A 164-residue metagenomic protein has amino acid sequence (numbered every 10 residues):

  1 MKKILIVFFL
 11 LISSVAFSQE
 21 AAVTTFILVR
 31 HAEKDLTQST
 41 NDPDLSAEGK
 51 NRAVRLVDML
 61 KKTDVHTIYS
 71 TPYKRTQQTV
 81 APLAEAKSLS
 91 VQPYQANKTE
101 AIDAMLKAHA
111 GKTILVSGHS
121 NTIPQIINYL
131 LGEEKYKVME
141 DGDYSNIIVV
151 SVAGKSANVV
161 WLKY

Functional and structural regions predicted by a protein language model:
M1-A22: Bacterial Sec-dependent N-terminal signal peptides
E20-A110, I123-I126, E133-Y136, E140-I147 (+1 more regions): Active-site-proximal alpha-helix that buttresses catalytic centers in soluble enzyme cores
S117-H119: Short beta-strand segments
